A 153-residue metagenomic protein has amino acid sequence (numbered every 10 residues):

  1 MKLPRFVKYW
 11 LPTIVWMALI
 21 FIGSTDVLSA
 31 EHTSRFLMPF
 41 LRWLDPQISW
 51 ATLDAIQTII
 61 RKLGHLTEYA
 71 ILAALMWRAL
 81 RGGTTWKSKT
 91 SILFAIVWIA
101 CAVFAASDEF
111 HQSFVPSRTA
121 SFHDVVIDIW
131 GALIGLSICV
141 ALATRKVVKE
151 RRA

Functional and structural regions predicted by a protein language model:
M1-W77: "…centered on the first transmembrane helix and the immediately adjacent amphipathic helix/loop
K2-R5, G83-K89: Membrane-interface helix-boundary motifs at transmembrane edges
V15-I20, L93-Q112: Small-polar-interrupted transmembrane alpha-helices in polytopic inner-membrane proteins
L28-H32, R81-K87, S113, S117 (+2 more regions): Transmembrane helix-loop junctions in multipass membrane proteins, especially transporters and channels
T52, I56, I96-I99, V103 (+1 more regions): Alpha-helical membrane-protein architecture signal
Y69-T84, W130-R145: Membrane-interfacial alpha-helical segments at the cytosolic side of multi-pass membrane proteins
A105-I129: Interfacial helix-loop-helix junctions of multi-pass membrane proteins
K149-A153: Short, charged juxtamembrane terminal tails flanking transmembrane helices
